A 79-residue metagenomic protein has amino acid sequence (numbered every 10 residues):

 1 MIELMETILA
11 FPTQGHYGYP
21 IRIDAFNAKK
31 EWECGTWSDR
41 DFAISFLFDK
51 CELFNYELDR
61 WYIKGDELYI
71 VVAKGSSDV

Functional and structural regions predicted by a protein language model:
M1-I2, S76-V79: Short, Lys/Arg-enriched, disordered terminal segments
M1-T13: Long, hydrophobic N-terminal alpha-helical segment
G15-V71, S76-S77: Acidic, low-complexity, intrinsically disordered interaction modules
